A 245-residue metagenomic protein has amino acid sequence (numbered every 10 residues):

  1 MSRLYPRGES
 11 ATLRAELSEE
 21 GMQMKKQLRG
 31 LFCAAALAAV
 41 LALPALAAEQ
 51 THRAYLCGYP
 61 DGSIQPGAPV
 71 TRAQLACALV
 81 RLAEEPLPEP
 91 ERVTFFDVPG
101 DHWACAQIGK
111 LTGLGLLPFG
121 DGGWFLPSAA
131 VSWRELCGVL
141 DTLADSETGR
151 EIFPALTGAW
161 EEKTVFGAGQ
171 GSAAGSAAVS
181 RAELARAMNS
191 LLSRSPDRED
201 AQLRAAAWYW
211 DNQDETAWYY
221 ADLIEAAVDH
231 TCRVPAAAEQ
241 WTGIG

Functional and structural regions predicted by a protein language model:
R3-Q23: Short, Lys/Arg-enriched N-terminal segments with co-localized hydrophobic residues within the first ~10-30 amino acids
M22-L31, L43-A76, V80-G109, G113-C137 (+2 more regions): Feature responds to low-complexity, polar/acidic, surface-exposed segments characteristic of secreted/exported proteins
C33-L37, L41: Hydrophobic helical h-region of N-terminal Sec-dependent signal peptides in bacterial secretory/periplasmic proteins
